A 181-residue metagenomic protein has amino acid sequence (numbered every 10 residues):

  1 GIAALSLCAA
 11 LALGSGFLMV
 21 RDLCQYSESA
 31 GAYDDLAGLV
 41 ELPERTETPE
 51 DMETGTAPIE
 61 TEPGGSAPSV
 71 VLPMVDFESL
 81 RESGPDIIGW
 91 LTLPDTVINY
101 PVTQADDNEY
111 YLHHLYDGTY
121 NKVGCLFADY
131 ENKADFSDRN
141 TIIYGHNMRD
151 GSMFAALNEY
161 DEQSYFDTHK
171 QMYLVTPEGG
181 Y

Functional and structural regions predicted by a protein language model:
I2, C8, A12-Y181: Solvent-exposed, non-transmembrane regions of membrane-associated and secreted proteins
